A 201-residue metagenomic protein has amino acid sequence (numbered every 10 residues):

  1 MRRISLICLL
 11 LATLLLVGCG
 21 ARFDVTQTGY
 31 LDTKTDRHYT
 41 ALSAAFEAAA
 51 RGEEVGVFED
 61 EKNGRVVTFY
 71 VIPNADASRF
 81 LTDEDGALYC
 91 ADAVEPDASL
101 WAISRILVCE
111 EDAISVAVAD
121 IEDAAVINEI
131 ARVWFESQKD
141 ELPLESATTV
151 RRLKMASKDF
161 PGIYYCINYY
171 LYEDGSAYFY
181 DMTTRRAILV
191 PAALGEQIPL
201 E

Functional and structural regions predicted by a protein language model:
M1-L10: Positively charged n-region of N-terminal signal peptides that target proteins for export
L15-G18: C-terminal motif of bacterial Sec signal peptides marking the signal peptidase cleavage site
G20-E201: Function-determining sites in protein domains
